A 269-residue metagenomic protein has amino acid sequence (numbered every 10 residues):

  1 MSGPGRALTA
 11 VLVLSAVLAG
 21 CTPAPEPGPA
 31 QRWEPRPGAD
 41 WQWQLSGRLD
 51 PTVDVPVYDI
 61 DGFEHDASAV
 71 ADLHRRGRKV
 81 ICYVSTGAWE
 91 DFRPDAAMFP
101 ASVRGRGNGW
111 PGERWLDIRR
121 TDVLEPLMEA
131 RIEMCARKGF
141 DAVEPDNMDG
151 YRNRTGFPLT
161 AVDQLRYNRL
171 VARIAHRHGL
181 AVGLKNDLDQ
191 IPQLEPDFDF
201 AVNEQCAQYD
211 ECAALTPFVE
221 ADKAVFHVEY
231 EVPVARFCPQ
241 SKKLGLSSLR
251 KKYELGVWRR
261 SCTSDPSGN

Functional and structural regions predicted by a protein language model:
M1-T9: Bacterial N-terminal signal peptides that target proteins for export
L14: B-type heme-binding environments
V17-G20: C-terminal motif of bacterial Sec signal peptides marking the signal peptidase cleavage site
T22-N269: Glycan-processing catalytic domains of CAZymes
